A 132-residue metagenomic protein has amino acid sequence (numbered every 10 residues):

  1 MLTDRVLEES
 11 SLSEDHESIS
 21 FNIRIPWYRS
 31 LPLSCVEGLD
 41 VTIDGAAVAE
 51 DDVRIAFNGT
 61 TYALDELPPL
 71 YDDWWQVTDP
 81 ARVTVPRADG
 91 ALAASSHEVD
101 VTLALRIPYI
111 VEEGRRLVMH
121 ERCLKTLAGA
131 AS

Functional and structural regions predicted by a protein language model:
M1-I43, A47-S132: Terminal leader/tail segments of proteins
